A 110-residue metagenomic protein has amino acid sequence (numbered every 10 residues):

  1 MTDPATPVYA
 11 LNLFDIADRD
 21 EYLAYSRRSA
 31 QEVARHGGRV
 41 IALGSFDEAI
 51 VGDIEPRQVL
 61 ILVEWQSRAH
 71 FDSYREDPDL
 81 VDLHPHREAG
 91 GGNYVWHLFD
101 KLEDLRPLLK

Functional and structural regions predicted by a protein language model:
M1-P78, H97-K110: Short S/T/G/P-rich N-terminal loop/turn motif that feeds into the first structured element of a domain
V81-A89: C-terminal structural segments of small proteins and small subunits
